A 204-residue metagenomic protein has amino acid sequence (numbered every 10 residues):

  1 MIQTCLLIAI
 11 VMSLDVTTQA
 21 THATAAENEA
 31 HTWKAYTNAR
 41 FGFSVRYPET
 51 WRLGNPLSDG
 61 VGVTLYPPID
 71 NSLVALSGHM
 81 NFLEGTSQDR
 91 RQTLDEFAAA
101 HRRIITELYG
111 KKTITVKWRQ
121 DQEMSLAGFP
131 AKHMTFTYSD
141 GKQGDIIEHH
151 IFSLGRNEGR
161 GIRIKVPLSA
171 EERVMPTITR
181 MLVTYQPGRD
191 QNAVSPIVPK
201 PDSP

Functional and structural regions predicted by a protein language model:
Q3-D15: Bacterial N-terminal signal peptides
I8, T18-A25: Boundary at the C-terminal end of the N-terminal hydrophobic targeting segment
E27-G60: N-terminal "mature-domain start" segment
H31-W33, W51, T113, A131 (+1 more regions): Short glycine-aromatic motifs
Y47, T93, F97-H101, V174-M181: Stable alpha-helical elements in mature extracytoplasmic
W51, R156-P204: Surface-exposed amphipathic alpha-helical segments
P56-G161, V166-L168: Conserved polar/disulfide-associated segments of primarily extracytoplasmic proteins
